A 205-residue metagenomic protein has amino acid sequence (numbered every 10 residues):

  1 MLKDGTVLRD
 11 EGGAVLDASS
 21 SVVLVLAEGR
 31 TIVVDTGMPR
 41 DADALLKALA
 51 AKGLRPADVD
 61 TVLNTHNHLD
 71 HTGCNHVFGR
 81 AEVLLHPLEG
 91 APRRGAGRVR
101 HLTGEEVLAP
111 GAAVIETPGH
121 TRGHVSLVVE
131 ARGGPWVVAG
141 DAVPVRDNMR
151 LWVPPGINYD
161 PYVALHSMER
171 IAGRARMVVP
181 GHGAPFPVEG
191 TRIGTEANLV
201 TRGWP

Functional and structural regions predicted by a protein language model:
M1-A51, S126-G140: Conserved beta-strand hairpin/beta-sheet module of binuclear metal-dependent hydrolase folds, prominently
M1-G29, H166-R174, P187-E196, T201-P205: Zn-dependent metallo-beta-lactamase
G13, D17-S19, T31, T36-V107: Active-site HxH/HxHxD metal-binding segment of metal-dependent hydrolases
V34-T36, D60-H68, L84-P87, E116-G119 (+3 more regions): Active-site neighborhood of phospho(di)ester-bond hydrolases with catalytic His/Asp-centered motifs
P39-D41, N67-G73, A91-P92, R122-H124 (+2 more regions): Active-site environment of divalent metal-dependent phosphoester hydrolases
R100-H124: A mid-sequence, solvent-exposed acidic-amphipathic segment
A109-A112, Y162, G173-R176, F186: Extended recognition/assembly regions associated with phosphoester-bond processing machinery
A142-P154, N158, T195-W204: Active-site gating loops and adjacent loop-to-helix segments of metal-dependent hydrolytic enzymes
